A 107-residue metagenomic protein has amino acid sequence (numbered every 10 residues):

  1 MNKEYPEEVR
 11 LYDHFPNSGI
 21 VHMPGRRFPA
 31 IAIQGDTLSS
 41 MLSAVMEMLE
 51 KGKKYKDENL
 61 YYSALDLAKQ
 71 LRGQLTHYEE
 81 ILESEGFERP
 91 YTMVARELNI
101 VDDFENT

Functional and structural regions predicted by a protein language model:
M1-H22: Short, charged/polar N-terminal "headpieces" of proteins
P6, I31, S43: Short acidic, gly/pro-rich beta-turn/loop elements at beta-sheet edges and active-site/ligand-binding grooves
M23-R27: Short, histidine-centered active-site or binding-site loop motifs used for metal coordination, general acid-base
F28-D36: A short, exposed loop/beta-hairpin motif centered on an aromatic-Gly-Thr core
D36-E50: A short, charged, amphipathic alpha-helix used as a generic interaction element across diverse proteins
L49-T107: Short, charged, surface-exposed hinge/linker loops at domain edges that act as mobile lids or interdomain connectors
